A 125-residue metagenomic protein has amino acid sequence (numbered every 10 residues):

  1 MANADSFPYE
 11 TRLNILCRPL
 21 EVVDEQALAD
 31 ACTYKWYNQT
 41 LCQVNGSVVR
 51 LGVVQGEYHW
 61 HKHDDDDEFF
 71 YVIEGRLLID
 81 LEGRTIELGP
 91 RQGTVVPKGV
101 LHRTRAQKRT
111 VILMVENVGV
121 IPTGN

Functional and structural regions predicted by a protein language model:
M1-R50: A short, N-terminal "cap"/entry segment at the start of jelly-roll beta-barrel domains of the cupin/DSBH fold
Y34-K35, V48-D64: Conserved short histidine dyad/triad with adjacent acidic residue
N45, I73-E74, G89-P90, K108 (+1 more regions): A cytosolic small-molecule/anion-sensing beta-strand core signal
S47-V48, L77, R84, V100: Short acidic/polar mixed-charge low-complexity motifs
V49, Y58-W60, G75-D80, T94 (+1 more regions): Short beta-strand segments in beta-sandwich/barrel cores
V53-V54, H63-D80, V115: Short, conserved beta-strand element in jelly-roll/cupin
E82-K98: Short acidic-glycine-tyrosine-enriched beta hairpin
K98-N125: Ligand-binding loop in jelly-roll beta-barrel domains
